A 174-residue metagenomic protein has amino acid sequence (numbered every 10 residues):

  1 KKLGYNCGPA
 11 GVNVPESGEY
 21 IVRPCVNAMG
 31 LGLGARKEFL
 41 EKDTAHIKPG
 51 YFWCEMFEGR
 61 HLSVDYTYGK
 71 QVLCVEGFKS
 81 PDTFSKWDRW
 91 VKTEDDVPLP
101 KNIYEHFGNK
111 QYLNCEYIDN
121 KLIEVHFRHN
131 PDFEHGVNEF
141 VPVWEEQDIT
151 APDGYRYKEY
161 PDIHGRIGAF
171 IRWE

Functional and structural regions predicted by a protein language model:
K1-I103, Q147: Active-site nucleotide/adenylate-binding loops and adjacent lid/helix of ATP-dependent enzymes
L31, D82-K86, W90-E174: ATP-dependent carboxylate activation and anion-phosphoryl transfer catalytic cores that bind Mg-ATP to form
